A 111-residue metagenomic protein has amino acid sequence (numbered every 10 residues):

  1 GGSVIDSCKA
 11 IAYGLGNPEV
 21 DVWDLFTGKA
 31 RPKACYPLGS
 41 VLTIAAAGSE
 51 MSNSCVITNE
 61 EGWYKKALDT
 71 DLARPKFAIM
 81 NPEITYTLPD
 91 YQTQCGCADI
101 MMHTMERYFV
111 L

Functional and structural regions predicted by a protein language model:
G1-V4, A45: Glycine-rich beta-to-alpha active-site loop
V4-P18, M51-S52: Short Gly/Thr/Asp-enriched flexible loops that form oxyanion-binding sites at enzyme active sites
N17-L111: A glycine/threonine-rich phosphate-anchoring loop and its flanking beta-alpha core in nucleotide/phosphate-binding
